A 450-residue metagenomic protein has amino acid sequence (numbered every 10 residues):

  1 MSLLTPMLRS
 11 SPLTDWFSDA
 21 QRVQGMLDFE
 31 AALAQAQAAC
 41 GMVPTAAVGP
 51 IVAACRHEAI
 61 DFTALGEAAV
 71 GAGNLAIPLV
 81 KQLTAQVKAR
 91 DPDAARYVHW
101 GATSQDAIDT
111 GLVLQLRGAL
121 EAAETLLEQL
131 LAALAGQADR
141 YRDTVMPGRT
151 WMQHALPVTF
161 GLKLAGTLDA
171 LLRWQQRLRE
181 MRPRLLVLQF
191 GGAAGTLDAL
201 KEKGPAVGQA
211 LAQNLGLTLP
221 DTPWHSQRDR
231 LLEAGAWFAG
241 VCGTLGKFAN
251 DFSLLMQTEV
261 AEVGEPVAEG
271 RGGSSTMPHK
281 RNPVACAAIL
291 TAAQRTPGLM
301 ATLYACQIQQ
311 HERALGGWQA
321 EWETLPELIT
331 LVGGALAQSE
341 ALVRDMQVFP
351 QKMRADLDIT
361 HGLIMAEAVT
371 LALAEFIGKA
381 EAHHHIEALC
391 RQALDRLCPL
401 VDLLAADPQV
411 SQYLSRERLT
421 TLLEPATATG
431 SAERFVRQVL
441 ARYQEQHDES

Functional and structural regions predicted by a protein language model:
M1-D198, K203-A210, L219, G273-S274 (+2 more regions): A helix-coil-helix interface module used to build multimeric assemblies and to scaffold catalytic/cofactor sites
L3-T5, T144, G208-W224, V263-P266 (+1 more regions): Acidic-glycine-rich active-site phosphate/pyrophosphate-binding loop
A32, A36, Q82, Q86 (+17 more regions): Generic, well-ordered alpha-helical scaffold segments in large soluble proteins
Q115, L162, L232-G240, A368-F376: Short, well-ordered beta-strand elements within core beta-sheets of diverse protein domains
D139-G161, E262-S274, H279-K280, H311-A320 (+2 more regions): Glycine-rich cofactor-pocket loops
Q227-E262, V267-L331: A conserved active-site cap/scaffold subdomain adjacent to cofactor or substrate pockets
R295-A380: Long, amphipathic alpha-helical stalk/connector segments used for oligomerization, subunit docking, or mechanical
D345-Y413, T429, R434-E449: C-terminal alpha-helical interaction appendages
